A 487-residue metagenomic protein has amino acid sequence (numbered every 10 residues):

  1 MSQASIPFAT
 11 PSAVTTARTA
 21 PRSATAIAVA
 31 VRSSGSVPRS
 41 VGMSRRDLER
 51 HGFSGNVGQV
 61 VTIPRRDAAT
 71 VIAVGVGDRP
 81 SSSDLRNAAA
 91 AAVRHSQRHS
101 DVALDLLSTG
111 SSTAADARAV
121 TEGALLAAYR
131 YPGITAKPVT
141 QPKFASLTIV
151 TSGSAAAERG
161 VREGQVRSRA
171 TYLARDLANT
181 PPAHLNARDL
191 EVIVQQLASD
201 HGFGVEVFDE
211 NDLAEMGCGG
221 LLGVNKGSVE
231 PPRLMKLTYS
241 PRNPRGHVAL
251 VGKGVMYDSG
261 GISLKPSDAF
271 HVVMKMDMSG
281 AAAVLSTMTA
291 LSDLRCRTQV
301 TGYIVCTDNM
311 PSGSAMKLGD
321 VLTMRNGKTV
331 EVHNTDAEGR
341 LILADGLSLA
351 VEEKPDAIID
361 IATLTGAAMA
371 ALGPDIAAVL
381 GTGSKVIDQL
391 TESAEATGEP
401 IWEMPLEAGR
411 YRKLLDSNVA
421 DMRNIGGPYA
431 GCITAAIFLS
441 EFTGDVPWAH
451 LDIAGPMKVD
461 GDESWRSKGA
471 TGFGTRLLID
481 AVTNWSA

Functional and structural regions predicted by a protein language model:
M1-G254: Short amphipathic alpha-helical segment within the helicase RecA-like ATPase core that mediates nucleic-acid
S2-I6, E191-A487: A generic structural signal for tightly packed, nonpolar segments enriched in small/aliphatic residues
